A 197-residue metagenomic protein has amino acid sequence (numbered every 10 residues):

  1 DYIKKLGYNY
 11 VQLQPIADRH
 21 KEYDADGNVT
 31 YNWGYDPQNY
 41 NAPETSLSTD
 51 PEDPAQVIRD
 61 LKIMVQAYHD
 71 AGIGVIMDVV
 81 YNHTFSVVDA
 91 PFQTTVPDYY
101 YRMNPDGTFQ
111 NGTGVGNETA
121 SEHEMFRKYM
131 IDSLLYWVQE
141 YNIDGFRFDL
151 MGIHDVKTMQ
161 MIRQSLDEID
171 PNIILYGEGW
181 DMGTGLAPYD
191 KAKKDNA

Functional and structural regions predicted by a protein language model:
Y2-H20: Catalytic domains of carbohydrate-active enzymes, especially glycoside hydrolases
I3, L13, Y40, Y68 (+4 more regions): Conserved, mostly hydrophobic/aromatic
K4, K62-A71, R163-E168: Surface-exposed amphipathic alpha-helices with a cationic face
G7-N9, A71-I73, D78, N142-D144 (+1 more regions): Short, well-ordered coil/turn segments that N-cap beta-strands
P15, M77-V79, H83, L150-G152 (+1 more regions): A cross-domain feature marking catalytic cores of carbohydrate-active enzymes and several ubiquitous metabolic/repair
R19-Y23, N82-V87, I153-K157, M182-L186: Flexible loop/turn segments at secondary-structure boundaries
E22-D70, F85-K128, D132-E140: Aromatic- and acidic-residue-enriched carbohydrate-binding clefts of CAZyme catalytic domains
N28, G34-D36, N41, L150-A197: Active-site-proximal helices and loops of the catalytic beta/alpha 8
